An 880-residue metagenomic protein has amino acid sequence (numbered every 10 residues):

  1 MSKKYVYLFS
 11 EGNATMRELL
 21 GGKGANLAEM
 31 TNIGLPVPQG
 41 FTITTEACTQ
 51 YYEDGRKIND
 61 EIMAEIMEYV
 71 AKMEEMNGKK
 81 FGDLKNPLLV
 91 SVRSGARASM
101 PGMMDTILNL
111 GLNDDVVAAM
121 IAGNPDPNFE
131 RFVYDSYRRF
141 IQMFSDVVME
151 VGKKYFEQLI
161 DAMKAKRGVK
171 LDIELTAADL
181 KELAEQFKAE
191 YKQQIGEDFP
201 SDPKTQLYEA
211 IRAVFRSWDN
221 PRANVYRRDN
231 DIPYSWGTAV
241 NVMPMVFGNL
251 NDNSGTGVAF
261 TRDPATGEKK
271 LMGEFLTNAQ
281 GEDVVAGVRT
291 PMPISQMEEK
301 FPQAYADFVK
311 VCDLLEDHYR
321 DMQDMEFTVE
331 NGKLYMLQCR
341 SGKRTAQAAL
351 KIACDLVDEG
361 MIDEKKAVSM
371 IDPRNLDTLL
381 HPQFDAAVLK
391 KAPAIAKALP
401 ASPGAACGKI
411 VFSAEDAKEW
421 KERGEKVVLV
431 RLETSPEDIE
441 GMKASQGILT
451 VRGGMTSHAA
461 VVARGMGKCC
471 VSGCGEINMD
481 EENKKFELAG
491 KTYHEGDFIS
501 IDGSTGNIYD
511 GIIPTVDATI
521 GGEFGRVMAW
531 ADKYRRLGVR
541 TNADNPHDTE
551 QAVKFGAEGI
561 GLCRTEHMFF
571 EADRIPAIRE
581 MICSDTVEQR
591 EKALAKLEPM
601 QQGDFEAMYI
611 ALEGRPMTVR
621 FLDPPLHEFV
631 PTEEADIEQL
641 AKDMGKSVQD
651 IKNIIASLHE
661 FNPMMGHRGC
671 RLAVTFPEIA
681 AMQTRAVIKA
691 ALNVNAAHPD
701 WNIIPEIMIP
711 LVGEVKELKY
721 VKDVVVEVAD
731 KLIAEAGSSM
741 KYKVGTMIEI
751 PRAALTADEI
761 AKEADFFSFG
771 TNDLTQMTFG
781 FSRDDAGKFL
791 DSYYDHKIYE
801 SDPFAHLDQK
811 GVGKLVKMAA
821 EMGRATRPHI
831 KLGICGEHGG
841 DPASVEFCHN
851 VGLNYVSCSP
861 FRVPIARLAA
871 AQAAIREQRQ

Functional and structural regions predicted by a protein language model:
M1-A392, E419, E425-V428, S435-E440 (+11 more regions): Nucleotide/phosphate-binding sheet-loop regions of phosphoryl- and nucleotidyl-transfer enzymes
F41, V451-G453, S472-G475, C563 (+2 more regions): Short beta->alpha connector loops at strand-helix junctions that form conserved, small/polar/Pro-enriched
R93, I520, W530-Q880: Conserved alpha/beta-domain cores
I211, W218, L380-F412, R526-T541 (+1 more regions): Flexible inter-domain linker/hinge segments
N241, V411, V428-V430, L449 (+3 more regions): Structural motif
K333-Y335, L432-K443, G447, M455-V462 (+8 more regions): Glycine-rich phosphate/ribose-binding loops and adjacent secondary-structure elements that form binding surfaces
K397-E437, L488-R526: Extended, non-globular alpha-helical segments
